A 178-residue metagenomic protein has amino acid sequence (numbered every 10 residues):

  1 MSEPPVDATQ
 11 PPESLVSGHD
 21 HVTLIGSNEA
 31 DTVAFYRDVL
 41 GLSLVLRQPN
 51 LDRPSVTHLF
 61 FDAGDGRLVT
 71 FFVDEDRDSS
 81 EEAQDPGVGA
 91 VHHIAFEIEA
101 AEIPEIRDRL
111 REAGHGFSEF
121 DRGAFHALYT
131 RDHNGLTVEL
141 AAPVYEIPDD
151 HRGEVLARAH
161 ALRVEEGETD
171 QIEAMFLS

Functional and structural regions predicted by a protein language model:
M1-P12, R107-S178: Vicinal oxygen chelate
P5-A8, S55, R77-E82: A short, acidic/glycine-rich surface segment
S14, I25-V69: Core segments of cupin and vicinal oxygen chelate
G18-S27, L59-G64, E81-R109, H126-L136: Vicinal oxygen chelate
A34, D38, P104-D108, E112: Replace "anionic and nucleotidyl ligands
L68-F71, E139-L140: Short glycine-/small-residue motifs
E75-S79, A113-G114: Short acidic (Asp/Glu) patches
